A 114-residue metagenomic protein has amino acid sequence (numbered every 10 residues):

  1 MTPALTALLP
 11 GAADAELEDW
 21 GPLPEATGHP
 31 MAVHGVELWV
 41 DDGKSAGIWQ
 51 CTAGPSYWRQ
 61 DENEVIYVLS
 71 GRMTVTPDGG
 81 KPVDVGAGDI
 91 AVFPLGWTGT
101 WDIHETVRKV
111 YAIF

Functional and structural regions predicted by a protein language model:
M1-G43, I48: A short, N-terminal "cap"/entry segment at the start of jelly-roll beta-barrel domains of the cupin/DSBH fold
V40-Q60, P94-L95: Conserved short histidine dyad/triad with adjacent acidic residue
C51, Q60-V75: Short, conserved beta-strand element in jelly-roll/cupin
W58, V75, K109-Y111: Short hydrophobic/aromatic-rich beta-strand segments that constitute the beta-sheet cores of beta-sandwich/beta-barrel
G79-L95: Short acidic-glycine-tyrosine-enriched beta hairpin
V92, E105-F114: A short hydrophobic beta-strand segment most commonly corresponding to one strand of the jelly-roll/cupin
W97-T100: Short, charged beta-turn/beta-strand-edge "cap" motif at the junction between a beta-strand and an adjacent loop
